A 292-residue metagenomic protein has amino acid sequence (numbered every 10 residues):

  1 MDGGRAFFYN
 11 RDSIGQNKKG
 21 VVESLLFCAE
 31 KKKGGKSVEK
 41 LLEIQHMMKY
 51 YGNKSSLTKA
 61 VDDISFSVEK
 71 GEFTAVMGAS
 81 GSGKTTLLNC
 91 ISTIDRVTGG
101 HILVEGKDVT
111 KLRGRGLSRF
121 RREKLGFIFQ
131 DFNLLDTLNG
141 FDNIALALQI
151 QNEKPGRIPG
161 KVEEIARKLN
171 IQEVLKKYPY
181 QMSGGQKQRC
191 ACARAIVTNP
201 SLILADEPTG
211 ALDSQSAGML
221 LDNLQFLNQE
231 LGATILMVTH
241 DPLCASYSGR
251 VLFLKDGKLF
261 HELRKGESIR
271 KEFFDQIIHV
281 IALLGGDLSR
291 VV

Functional and structural regions predicted by a protein language model:
G100-D108: Conserved ABC transporter NBD signature motif
L138-L146: Short coil-to-helix segment of the ABC ATPase nucleotide-binding domain corresponding to the Q-loop/switch region
Y178-M182, Q186-Q188: Conserved ABC ATPase signature
C192, L220: Hydrophobic anchor residue at the start of the ABC signature
V197-S201: A short, proline-enriched helix->beta-strand linker immediately N-terminal to the Walker B motif in ABC-type P-loop
I203-D206: Catalytic Walker B motif of ABC-type/P-loop ATPase nucleotide-binding domains
K258-L283: Conserved beta-strand-loop-alpha-helix hinge in the C-terminal portion of ABC ATPase nucleotide-binding domains
